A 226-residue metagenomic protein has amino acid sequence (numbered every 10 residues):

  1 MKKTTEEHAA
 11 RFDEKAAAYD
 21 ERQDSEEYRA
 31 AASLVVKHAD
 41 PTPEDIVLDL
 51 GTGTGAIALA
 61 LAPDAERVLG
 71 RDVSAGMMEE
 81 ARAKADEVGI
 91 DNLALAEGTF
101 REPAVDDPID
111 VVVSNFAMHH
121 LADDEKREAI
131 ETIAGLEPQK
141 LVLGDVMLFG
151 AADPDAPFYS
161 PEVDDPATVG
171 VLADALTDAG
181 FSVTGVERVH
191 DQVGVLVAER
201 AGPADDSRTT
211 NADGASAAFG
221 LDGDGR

Functional and structural regions predicted by a protein language model:
M1-P41, A156: Conserved class I S-adenosyl-L-methionine
R22, V142-V195: C-terminal alpha-helical "lid/dimerization" subdomain adjacent to the S-adenosyl-L-methionine
L48, G53-R101: Class I SAM-dependent methyltransferase SAM/SAH-binding core
E102-D106: Short conserved loop adjoining the S-adenosyl-L-methionine
V113: A conserved beta-strand element that flanks and buttresses the S-adenosyl-L-methionine
A117: Hydrophobic adenine-recognition pocket in adenosine-nucleotide-binding enzymes
R127-L141: A short glycine-rich, Lys/Arg-flanked "PGG" loop and its adjoining helix->strand segment in the class I
D174-R226: Conserved Class I S-adenosyl-L-methionine
